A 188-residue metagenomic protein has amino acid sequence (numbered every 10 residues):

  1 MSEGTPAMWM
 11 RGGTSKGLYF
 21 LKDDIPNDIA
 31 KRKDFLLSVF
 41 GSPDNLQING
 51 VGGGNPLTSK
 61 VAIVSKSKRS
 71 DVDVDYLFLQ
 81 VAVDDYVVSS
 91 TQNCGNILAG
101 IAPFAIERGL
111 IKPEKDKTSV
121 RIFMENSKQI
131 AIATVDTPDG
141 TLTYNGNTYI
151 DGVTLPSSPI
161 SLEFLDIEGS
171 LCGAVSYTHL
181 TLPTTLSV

Functional and structural regions predicted by a protein language model:
S2-K16: N-terminal amphipathic/basic leader segments beginning at the initiator methionine
T14-T58: Intrinsically disordered, low-complexity, positively charged segments
L21, A131-T137, G173-S176: Short acidic, glycine/serine/threonine-rich loops at helix termini
P43-T118, E125-N126: Anion-binding (especially nucleotide phosphate/pyrophosphate-binding) glycine-rich loop and adjoining beta-alpha core
E125-I160: A structural-propensity feature for long, helix-poor, extended segments
I167: Extended, Lys/Arg-enriched charged tracts that mediate electrostatic binding to polyanionic substrates
T178-T184: Conserved small/polar residues in nucleotide/adenosyl-binding loops
